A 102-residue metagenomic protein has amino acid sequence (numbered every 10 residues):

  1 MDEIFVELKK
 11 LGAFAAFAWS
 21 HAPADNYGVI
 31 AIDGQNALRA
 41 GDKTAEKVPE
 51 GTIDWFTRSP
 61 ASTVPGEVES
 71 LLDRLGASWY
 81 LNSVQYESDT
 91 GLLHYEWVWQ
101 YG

Functional and structural regions predicted by a protein language model:
M1-R39, P60, V64: Small/polar-rich, solvent-exposed N-terminal microdomains that initiate assembly or binding
E3-E7, F14, D33-V48, N82-G102: Short, charged interaction patches at domain edges and termini
G12-A13, L71-W79: A common structural junction motif
Y27-V29, G41-E46, L72-D73: Short amphipathic alpha-helical segments, especially helix-boundary/capping motifs
G28, G51, W97: A broad, low-specificity signal marking well-ordered, structured residues that form hydrophobic/aromatic
A45-T57: Short glycine-rich, basic-tinged beta-strand/loop micro-motifs
W55-S59, W99-Y101: Short beta-strand-to-loop capping motifs
